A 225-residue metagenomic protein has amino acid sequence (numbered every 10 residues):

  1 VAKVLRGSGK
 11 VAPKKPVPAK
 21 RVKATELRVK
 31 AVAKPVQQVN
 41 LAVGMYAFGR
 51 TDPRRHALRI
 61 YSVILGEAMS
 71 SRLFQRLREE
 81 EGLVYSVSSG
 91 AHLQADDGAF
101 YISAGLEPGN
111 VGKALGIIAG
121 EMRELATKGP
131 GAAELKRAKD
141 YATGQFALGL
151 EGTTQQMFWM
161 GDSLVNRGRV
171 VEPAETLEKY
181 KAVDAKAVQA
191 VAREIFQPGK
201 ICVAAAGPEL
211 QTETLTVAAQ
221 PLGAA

Functional and structural regions predicted by a protein language model:
V1, L5-G9, E81, M122 (+1 more regions): Structural signal for hydrophobic packing residues in well-ordered secondary-structure cores of soluble enzyme domains
V1-V4, G199-V203: Non-catalytic, conformational "gating/processing" segments within enzyme and secreted inhibitor domains
R6-D52, V63-G116, E134, W159 (+2 more regions): Non-catalytic beta-strand/loop surface segments
V32, E79-V84, K128-E178: Short acidic/His-enriched helical or mixed secondary-structure segments at domain edges of catalytic enzymes and some
R55: Double-stranded RNA-binding/processing signature
D97, A104-G144, L150: C-terminal structural cap/anchor segments
A206-E209: Structural motif
